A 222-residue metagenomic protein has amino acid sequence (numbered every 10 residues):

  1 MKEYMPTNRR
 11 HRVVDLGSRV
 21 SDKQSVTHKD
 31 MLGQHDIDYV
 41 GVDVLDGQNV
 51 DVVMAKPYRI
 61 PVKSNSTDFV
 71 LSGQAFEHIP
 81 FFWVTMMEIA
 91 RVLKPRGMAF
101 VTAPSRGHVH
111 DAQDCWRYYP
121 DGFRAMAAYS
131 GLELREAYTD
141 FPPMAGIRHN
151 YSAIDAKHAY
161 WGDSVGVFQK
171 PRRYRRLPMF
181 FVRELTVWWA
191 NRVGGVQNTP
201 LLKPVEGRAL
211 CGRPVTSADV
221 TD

Functional and structural regions predicted by a protein language model:
M1-R10: Conserved alpha-helix/loop element of class I SAM-dependent methyltransferases that forms part of the SAM/SAH-binding
P6, V52, A156-H158: Generic marker of residues within folded, mature protein domains
R9-A112, Y119-R124, F168: Conserved SAM-binding loop
P80-E88, K94, M98-T221: S-adenosyl-L-methionine-dependent methyltransferase catalytic module, highlighting the catalytic core
